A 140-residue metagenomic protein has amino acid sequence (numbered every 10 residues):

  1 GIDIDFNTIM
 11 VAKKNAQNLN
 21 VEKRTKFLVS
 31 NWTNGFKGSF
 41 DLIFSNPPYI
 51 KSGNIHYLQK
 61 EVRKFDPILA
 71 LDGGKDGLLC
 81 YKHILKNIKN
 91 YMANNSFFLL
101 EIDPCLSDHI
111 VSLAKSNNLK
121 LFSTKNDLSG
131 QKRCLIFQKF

Functional and structural regions predicted by a protein language model:
G1-Y57: Conserved SAM/SAH cofactor-binding pocket of Class I
A12, N46, V62, I84 (+1 more regions): Residue-level signal for inorganic ion chemistry
V21, D66, Y91-N94: Helix-to-beta-strand junctions that scaffold the AdoMet/dcAdoMet cofactor pocket in Class I SAM-dependent enzymes
K26-L28, L69, F122-S123: Structural signal for short hydrophobic segments within the conserved structured cores of catalytic domains across
N31-T33, G38, D127-G130, F140: Short, solvent-exposed coil/turn elements at secondary-structure transition points
Y49-L79: Mobile active-site "lid"/loop adjacent to the S-adenosyl-L-methionine
G53, K139-F140: Short loop segments at secondary-structure junctions
K75-Q138: Conserved Class I SAM-dependent methyltransferase catalytic core
